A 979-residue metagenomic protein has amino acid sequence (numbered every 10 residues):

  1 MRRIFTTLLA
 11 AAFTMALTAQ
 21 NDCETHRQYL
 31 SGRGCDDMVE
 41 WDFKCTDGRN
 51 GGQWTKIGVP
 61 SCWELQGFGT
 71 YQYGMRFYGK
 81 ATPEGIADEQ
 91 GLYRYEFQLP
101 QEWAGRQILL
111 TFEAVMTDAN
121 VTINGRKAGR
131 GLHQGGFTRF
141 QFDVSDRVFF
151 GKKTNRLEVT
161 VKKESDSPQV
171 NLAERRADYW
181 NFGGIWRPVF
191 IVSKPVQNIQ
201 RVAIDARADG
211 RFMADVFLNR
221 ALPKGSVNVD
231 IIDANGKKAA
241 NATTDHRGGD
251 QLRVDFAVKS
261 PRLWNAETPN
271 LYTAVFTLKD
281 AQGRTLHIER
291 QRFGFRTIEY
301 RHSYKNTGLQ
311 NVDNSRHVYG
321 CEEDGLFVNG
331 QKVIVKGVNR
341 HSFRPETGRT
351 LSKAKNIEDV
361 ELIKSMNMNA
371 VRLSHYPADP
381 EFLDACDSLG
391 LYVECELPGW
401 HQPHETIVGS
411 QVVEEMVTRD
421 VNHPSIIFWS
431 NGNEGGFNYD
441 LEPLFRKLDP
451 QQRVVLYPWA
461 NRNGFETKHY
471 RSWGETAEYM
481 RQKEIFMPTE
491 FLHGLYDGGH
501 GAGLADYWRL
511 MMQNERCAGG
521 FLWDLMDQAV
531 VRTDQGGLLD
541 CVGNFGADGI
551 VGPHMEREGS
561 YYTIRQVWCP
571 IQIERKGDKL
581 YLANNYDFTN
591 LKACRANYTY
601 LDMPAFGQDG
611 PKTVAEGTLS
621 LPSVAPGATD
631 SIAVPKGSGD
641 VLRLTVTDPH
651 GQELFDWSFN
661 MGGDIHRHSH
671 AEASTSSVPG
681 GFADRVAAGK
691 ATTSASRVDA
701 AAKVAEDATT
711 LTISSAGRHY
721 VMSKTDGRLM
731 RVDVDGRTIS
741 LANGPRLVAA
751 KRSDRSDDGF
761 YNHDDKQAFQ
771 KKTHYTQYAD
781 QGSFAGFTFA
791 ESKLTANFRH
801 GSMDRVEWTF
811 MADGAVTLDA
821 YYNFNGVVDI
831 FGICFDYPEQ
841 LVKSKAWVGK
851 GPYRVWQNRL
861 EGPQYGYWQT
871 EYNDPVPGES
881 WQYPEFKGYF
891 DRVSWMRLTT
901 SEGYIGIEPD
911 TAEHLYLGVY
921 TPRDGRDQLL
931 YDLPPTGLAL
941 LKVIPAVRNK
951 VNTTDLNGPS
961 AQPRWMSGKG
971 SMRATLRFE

Functional and structural regions predicted by a protein language model:
Q20-T111, L132, S165-D178, F182-I185 (+5 more regions): Extended carbohydrate-recognition surfaces in non-catalytic/accessory domains of CAZymes and lectin-like proteins
D22-T25, K44-G48, D88-I199, A221 (+5 more regions): Accessory beta-strand-rich segments of carbohydrate-active enzymes
T25, C62-L65, T70, M75-G79 (+13 more regions): An acidic-aromatic loop/edge-strand motif
R33-Q53, I57-V59, W63-Q66, V115 (+6 more regions): Substrate-binding clefts and catalytic carboxylate motifs of secreted carbohydrate-active enzymes
L65, A114, V161-K163, N265 (+3 more regions): Beta-strand/loop-rich accessory regions of lumenal/periplasmic or secreted enzymes, predominantly carbohydrate-active
Q66-L99, W103-F112, M116-I123, G129-F137 (+10 more regions): Active-site-adjacent substrate/metal-binding segments within catalytic domains of carbohydrate-active enzymes
R211-D245, L252, L580-S623, I632-A633 (+1 more regions): Beta-strand-rich binding/interaction modules
S315-R316, V360-I363, A370-G559, T563: Substrate-binding/catalytic cleft of secreted carbohydrate-active enzymes, primarily glycoside hydrolases
